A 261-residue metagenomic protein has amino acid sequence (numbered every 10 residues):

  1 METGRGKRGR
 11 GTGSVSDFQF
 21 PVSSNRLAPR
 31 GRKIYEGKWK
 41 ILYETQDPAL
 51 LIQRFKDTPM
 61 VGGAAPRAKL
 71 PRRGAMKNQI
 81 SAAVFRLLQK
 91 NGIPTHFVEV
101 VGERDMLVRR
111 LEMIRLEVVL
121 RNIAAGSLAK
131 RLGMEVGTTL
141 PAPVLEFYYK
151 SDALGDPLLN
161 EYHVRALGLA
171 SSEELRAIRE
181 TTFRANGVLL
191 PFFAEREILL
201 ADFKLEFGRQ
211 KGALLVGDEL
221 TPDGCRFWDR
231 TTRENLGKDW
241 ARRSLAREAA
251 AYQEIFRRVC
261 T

Functional and structural regions predicted by a protein language model:
M1-G11, V15-S24: Arg/Gly-rich low-complexity intrinsically disordered repeat tracts
P29-Y149, V259: Active-site loop/lid in soluble adenylation, ligation, and acyl-transfer enzymes
A65-A75, L158-T181: Short histidine-centered catalytic/ligand-binding loop motif
H96-R104, F193-G208: A short glycine-rich, hydrophobically flanked beta-strand micro-motif that places a catalytic Asp/Glu for divalent metal
L120, L200-D218: Conserved metal-phosphate-binding beta-hairpin within the catalytic cores of diverse ATP-dependent phosphoryl-transfer
T138, L220-T261: C-terminal helix-cap and adjacent tail motif
T138, P143-G155, N186-L199, T221-R226: Phosphate-binding core of ATP-grasp and ATP-grasp-like enzymes
L169-A201: A long amphipathic alpha-helix within ATP-dependent nucleotide-binding catalytic cores
